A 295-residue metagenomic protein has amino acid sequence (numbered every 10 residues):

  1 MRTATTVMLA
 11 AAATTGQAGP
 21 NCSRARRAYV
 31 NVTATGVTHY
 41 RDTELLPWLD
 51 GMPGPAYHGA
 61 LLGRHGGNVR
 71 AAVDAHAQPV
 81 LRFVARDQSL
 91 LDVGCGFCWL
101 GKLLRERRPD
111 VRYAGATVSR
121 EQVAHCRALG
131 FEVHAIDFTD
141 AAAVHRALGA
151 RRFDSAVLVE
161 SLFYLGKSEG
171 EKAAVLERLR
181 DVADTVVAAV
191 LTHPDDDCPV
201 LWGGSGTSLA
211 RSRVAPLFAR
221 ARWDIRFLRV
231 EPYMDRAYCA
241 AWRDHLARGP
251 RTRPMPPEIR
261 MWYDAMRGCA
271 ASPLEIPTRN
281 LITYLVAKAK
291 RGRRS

Functional and structural regions predicted by a protein language model:
G19-L61: N-terminal, positively charged/glycine-rich alpha-helical extensions of SAM-dependent methyltransferases
R70-R86: Conserved alpha-helix/loop element of class I SAM-dependent methyltransferases that forms part of the SAM/SAH-binding
L91, F97-A141: Class I SAM-dependent methyltransferase SAM/SAH-binding core
A141-A150: Short conserved loop adjoining the S-adenosyl-L-methionine
V157: A conserved beta-strand element that flanks and buttresses the S-adenosyl-L-methionine
L165-R178: A short, conserved alpha-helix within the catalytic core of class I
A183-L191: Conserved beta-strand signature within the Rossmann-like core of class I S-adenosyl-L-methionine
P199-L281: Substrate-binding/catalytic lobe of Class I Rossmann-like enzymes that use SAM or dcSAM, i.e., the mid-to-C-terminal
